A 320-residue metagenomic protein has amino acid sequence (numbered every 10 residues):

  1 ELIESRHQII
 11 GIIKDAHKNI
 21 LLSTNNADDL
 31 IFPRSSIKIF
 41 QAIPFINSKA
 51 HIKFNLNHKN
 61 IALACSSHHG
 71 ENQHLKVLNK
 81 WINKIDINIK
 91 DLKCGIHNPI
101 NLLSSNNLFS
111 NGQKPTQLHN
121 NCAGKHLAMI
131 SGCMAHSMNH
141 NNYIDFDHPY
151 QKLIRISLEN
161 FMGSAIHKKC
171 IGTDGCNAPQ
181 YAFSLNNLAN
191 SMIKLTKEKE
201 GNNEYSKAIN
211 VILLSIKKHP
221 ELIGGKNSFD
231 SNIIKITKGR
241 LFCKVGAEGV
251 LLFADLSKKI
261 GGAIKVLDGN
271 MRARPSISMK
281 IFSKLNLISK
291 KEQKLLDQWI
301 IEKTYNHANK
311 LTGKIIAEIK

Functional and structural regions predicted by a protein language model:
E1-D28: Beta-lactamase-like hydrolase cores
I3, F32-P33, L118-K125, D145-Y150 (+3 more regions): Short, contiguous, pocket-lining structural segments that sit at or immediately flank catalytic/ligand-binding sites
R6-G11, L127, R155, E248-L251: Short glycine-rich loop/turn motifs
K18-D28, S110-K114, H167-T173: Glycine/charged-rich beta-loop-alpha catalytic/anionic-binding loops adjacent to active sites
P33-H51: Active-site SXXK
I46-F54, D86-K90, S137-N142, H148-R155 (+4 more regions): Bacterial peptidoglycan biogenesis and beta-lactam-recognition machinery
N57-K168, C176, K194: Active-site-adjacent helix/loop patches that line small-molecule binding or acyl-intermediate pockets
I193-K320: Structured C-terminal helix/loop/strand segments within mature extracytoplasmic catalytic/sensor domains
